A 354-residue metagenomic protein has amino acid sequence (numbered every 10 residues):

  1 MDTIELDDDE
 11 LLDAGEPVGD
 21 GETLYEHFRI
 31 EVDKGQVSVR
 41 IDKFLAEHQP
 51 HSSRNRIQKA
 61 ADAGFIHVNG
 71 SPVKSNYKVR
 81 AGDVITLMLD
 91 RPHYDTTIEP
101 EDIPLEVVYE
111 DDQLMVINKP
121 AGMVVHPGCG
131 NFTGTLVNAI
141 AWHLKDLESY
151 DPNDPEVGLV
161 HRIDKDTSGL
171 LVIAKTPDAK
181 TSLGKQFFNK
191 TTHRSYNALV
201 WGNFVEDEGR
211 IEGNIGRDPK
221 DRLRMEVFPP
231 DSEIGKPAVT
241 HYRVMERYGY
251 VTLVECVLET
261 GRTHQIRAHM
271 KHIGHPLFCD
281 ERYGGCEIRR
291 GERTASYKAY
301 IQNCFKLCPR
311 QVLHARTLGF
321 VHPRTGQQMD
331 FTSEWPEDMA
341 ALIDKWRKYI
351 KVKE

Functional and structural regions predicted by a protein language model:
M1-E354: RNA pseudouridine synthases
